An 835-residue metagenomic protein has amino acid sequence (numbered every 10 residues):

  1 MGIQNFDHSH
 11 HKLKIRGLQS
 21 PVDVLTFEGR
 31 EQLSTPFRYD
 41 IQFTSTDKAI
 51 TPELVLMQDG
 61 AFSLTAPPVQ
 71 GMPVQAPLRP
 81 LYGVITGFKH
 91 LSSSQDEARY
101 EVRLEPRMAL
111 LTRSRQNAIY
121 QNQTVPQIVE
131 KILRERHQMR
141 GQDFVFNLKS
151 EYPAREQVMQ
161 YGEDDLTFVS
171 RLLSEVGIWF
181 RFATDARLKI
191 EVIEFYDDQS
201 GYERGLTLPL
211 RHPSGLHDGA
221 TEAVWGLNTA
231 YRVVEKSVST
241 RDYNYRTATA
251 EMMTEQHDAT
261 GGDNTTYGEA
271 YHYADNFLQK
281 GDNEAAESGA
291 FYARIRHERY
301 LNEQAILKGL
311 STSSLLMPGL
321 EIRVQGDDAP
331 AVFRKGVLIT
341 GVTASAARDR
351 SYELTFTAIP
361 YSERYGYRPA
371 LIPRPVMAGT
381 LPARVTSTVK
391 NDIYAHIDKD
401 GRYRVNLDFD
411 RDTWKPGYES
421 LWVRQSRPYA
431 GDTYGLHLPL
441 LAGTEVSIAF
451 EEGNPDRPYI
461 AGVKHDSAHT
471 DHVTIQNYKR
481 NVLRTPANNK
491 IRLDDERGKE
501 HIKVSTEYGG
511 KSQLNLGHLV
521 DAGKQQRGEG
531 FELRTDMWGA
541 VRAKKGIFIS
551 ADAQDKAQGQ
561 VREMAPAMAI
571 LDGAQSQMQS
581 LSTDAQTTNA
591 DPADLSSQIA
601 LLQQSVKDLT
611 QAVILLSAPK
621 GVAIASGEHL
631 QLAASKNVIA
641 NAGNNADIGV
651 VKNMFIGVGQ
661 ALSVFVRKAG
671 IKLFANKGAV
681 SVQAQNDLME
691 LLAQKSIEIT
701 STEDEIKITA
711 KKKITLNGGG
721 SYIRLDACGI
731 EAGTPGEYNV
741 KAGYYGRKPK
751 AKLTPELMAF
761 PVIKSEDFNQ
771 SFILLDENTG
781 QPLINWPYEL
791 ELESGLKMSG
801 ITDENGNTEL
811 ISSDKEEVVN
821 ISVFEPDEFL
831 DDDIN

Functional and structural regions predicted by a protein language model:
M1-N835: Amphipathic alpha-helical and helix-coil boundary elements used as assembly and membrane-proximal scaffolds
